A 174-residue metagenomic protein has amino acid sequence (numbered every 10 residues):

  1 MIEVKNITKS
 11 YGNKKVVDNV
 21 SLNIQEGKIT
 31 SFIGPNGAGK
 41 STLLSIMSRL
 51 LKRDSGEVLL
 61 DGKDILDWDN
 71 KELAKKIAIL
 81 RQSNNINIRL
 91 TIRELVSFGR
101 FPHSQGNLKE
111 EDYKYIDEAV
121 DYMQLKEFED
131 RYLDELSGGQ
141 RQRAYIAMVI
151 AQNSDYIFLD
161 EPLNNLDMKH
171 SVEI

Functional and structural regions predicted by a protein language model:
I33-P35: The feature captures the beta-strand-to-loop junction immediately N-terminal to the Walker
S48: Helix-to-loop junction immediately C-terminal to a conserved catalytic motif
G56-D64, L73: Conserved ABC transporter NBD signature motif
Y132-L136, Q140: Conserved ABC ATPase signature
I146-A147, I174: Hydrophobic anchor residue at the start of the ABC signature
I157-E161: Catalytic Walker B motif of ABC-type/P-loop ATPase nucleotide-binding domains
